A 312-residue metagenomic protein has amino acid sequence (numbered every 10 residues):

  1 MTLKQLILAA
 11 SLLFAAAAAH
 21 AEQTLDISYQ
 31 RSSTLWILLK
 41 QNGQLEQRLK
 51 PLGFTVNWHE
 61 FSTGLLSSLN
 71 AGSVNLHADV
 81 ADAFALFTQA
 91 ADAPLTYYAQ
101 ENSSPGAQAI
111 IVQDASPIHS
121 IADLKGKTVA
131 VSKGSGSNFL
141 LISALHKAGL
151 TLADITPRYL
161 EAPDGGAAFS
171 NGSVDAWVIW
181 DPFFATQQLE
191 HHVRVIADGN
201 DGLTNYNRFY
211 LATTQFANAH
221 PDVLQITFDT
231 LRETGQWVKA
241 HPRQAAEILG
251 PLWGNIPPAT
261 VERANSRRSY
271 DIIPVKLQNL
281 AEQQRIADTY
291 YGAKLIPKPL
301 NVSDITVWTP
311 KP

Functional and structural regions predicted by a protein language model:
M1-I7: Bacterial N-terminal signal peptides that target proteins for export
A15-A18: N-terminal signal peptide c-region/cleavage motif recognized by signal peptidases
Q23-T151, R158-Y159, D175-D181, T204: Short, glycine-/small- and polar/acidic-enriched structural segments that line small-molecule recognition paths
L35-W36, S104-I110, V193-R194, Y206-Y210 (+2 more regions): Small-molecule pocket liners
E46-P51, D201, Y270-N279: Short, solvent-exposed loop/beta-turn-alpha elements that line the ligand-binding surface or hinge of extracytoplasmic
V80-A83, P157-R158, P163-L252: Pocket-lining segment of extracytoplasmic ligand-binding domains
N218-L295: Secondary-structure end/capping motifs
D288-P312: Conserved C-terminal helix/tail region of periplasmic/extracytoplasmic solute-binding proteins
